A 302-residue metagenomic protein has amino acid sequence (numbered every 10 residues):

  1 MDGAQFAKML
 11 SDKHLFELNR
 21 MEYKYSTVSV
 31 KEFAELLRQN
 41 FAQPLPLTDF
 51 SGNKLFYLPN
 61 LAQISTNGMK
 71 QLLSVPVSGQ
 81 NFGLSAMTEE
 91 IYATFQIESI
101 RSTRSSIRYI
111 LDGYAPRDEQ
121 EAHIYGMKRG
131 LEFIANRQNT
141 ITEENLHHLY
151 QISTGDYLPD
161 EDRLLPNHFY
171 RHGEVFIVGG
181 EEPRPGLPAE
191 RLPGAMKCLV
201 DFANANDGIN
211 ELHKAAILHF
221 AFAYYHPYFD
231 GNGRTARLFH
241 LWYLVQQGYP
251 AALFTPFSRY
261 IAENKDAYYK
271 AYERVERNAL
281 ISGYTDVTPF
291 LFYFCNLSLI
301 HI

Functional and structural regions predicted by a protein language model:
M1-H301: FIC/Doc superfamily catalytic core
